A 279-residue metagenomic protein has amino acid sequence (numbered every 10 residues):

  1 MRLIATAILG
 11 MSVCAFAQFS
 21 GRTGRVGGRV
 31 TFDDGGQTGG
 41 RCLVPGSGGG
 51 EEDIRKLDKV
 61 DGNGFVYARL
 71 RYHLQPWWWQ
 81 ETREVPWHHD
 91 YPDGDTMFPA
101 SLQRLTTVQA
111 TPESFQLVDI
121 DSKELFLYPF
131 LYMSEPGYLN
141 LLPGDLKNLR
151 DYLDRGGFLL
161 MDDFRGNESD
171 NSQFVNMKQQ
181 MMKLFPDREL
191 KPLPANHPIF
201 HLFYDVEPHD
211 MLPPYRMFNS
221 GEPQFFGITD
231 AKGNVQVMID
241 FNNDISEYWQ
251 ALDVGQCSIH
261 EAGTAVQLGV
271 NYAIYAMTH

Functional and structural regions predicted by a protein language model:
M1-A7: Sec-dependent signal peptide recognition, specifically the positively charged N-region followed immediately by
L9-A17: Hydrophobic h-region of N-terminal signal peptides that target proteins for export in Gram-negative bacteria
A17-F130, P136-G137, D244-I245, A251-H279: Aromatic-Pro/Gly-enriched surface loop or interdomain linker that acts as a lid/target-recognition segment
R22-V30, Q37, S47-G49, Q75-W79 (+4 more regions): An acidic, glycine-rich "communication" segment
N63-F65, F126-F130, R155-F158, R188 (+1 more regions): Loop/turn elements at helix/coil->beta-strand transitions in domains of secreted/extracellular proteins
Y67, F130-F174: Short alpha-beta junction capping motif
D95-P99, L146, R150, F174-K178 (+1 more regions): Extracytoplasmic/secreted envelope proteins and their assembly/folding machinery, especially bacterial periplasmic
V108-V118, M161-R165, D187-N196: Surface-exposed patches in mature extracellular/periplasmic domains of secreted proteins
